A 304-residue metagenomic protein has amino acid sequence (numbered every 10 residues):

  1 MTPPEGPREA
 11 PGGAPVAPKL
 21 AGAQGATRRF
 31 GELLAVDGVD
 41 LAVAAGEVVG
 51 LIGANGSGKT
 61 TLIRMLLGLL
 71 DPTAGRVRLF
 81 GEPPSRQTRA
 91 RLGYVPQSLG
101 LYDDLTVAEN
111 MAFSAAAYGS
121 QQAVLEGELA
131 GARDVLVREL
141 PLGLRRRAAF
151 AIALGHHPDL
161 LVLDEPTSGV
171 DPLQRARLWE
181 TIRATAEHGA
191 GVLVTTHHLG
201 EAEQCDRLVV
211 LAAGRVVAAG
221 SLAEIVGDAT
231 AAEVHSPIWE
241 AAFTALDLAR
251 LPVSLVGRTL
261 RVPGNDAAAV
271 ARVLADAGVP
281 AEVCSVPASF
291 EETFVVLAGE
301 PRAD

Functional and structural regions predicted by a protein language model:
I52-A54: The feature captures the beta-strand-to-loop junction immediately N-terminal to the Walker
L67: Helix-to-loop junction immediately C-terminal to a conserved catalytic motif
G75-T88: Conserved ABC transporter NBD signature motif
L161-E165: Catalytic Walker B motif of ABC-type/P-loop ATPase nucleotide-binding domains
T230-D304: Short, charged/small-residue-rich alpha-helical element at the C-terminal edge of ABC transporter nucleotide-binding
